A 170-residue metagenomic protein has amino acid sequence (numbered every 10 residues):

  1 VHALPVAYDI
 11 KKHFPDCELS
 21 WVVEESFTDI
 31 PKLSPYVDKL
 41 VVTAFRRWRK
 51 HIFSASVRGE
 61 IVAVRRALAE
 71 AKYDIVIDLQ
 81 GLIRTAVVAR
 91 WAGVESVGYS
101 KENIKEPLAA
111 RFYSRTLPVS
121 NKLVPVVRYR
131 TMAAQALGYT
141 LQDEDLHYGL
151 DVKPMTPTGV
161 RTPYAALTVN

Functional and structural regions predicted by a protein language model:
V1-N170: Catalytic machinery of carbohydrate-active enzymes, primarily nucleotide-sugar-dependent glycosyltransferases
